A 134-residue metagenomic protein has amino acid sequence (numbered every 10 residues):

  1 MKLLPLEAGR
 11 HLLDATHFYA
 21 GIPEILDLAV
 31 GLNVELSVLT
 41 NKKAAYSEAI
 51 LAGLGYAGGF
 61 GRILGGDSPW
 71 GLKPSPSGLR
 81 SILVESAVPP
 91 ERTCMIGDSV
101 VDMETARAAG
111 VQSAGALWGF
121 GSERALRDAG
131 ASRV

Functional and structural regions predicted by a protein language model:
M1-D27, G31-L32: Metal-dependent phosphoesterase signature
L13-H17, S37, K43-I96, V100-A109 (+1 more regions): Substrate-recognition "cap/lid" segment bordering the active-site pocket of phosphatases
S113-G115: Short hydrophobic beta-strand element within catalytic cores of glycosyltransferases and related nucleotide-activated
W118: Short, conserved catalytic or interaction motifs in soluble domains
R133-V134: Short acidic-hydrophobic, aromatic-tinged amphipathic segments that line or gate anion-handling sites
